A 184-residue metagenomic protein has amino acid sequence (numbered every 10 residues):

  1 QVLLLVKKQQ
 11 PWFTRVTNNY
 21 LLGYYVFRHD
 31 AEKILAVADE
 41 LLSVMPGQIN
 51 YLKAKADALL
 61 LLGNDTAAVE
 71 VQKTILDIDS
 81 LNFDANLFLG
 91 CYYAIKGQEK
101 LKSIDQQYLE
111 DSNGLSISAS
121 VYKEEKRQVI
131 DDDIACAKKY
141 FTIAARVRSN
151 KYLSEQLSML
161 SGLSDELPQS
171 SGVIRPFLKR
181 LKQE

Functional and structural regions predicted by a protein language model:
Q1, I95-Y140: Short coil/linker segments at helix-helix boundaries
V2-V6, E40-L41, T74-I75, A144: Canonical positions in the second alpha-helix
Q9-Q10, V44, I78, V147: Structural marker of alpha-solenoid helical repeat scaffolds
F13-T14, Q48, N82, N150-Y152: Residue-level recognition of tetratricopeptide repeat
V16-T17, Y51, A85, L153-E155: TPR alpha-solenoid repeat register
Y20-Y24, K55, L89, K96 (+1 more regions): Structural register within alpha-helical repeat arrays
